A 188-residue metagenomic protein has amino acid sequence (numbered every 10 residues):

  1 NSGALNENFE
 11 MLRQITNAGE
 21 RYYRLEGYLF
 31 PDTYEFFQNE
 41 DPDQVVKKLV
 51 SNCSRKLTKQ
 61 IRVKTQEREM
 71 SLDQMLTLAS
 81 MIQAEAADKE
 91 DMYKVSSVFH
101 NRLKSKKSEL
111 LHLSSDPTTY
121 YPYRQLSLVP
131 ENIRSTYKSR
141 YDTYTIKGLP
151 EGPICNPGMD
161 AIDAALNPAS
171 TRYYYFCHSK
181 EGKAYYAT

Functional and structural regions predicted by a protein language model:
S2-A187: Bacterial extracytoplasmic/cell-wall-associated proteins, especially those involved in peptidoglycan
